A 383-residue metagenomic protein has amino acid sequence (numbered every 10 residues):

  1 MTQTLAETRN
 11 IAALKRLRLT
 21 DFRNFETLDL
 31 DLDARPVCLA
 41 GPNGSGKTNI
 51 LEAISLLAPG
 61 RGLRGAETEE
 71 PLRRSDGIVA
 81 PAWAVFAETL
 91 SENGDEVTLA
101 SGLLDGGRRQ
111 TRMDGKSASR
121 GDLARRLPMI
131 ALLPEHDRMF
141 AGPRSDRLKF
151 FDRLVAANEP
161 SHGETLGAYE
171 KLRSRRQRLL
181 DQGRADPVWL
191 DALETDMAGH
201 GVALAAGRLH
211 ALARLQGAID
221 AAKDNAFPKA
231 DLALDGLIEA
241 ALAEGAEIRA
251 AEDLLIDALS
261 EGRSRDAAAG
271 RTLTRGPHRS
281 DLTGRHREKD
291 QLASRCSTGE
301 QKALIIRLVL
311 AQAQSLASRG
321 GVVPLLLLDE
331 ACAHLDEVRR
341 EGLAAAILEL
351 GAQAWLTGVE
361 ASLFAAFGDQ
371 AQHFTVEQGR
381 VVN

Functional and structural regions predicted by a protein language model:
M1-P42, L56, W189-G199, A203-L325 (+4 more regions): Conserved NTPase motor "head" modules and their coupling/switch loops across ABC/AAA+ ATPases, GTPases, and GHKL ATPases
R16, Q110, M129, L325-L326: Hydrophobic "anchor" residues on beta-strands that sit immediately upstream of conserved functional sites
K47: Conserved lysine of the Walker
A58-F140, R144-D146, V155-H162, A213 (+4 more regions): Nucleotide-state sensing region of NTPase/ATPase domains
S117-R120, R125-R126, L133-G199, A293: A conserved P-loop NTPase coupling/switch region
D329-A331: Walker B catalytic acidic pair
T357-V359: H-loop/switch region of ABC-family ATPase nucleotide-binding domains
